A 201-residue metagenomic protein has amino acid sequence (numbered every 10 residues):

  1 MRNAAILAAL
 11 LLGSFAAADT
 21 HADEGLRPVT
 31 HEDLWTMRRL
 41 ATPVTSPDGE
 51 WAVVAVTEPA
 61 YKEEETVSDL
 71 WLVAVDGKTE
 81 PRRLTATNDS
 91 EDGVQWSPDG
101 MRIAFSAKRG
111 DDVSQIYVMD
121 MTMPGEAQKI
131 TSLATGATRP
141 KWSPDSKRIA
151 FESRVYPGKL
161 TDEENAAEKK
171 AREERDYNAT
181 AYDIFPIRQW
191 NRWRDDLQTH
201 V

Functional and structural regions predicted by a protein language model:
A5-S14: Bacterial N-terminal signal peptides
A18-R39, E65, L72-S90, V118-T138 (+1 more regions): Multi-bladed beta-propeller domains
E32-S68, D195-D196: Beta-strand-rich domains and repeat architectures in extracellular enzymes and scaffolds, especially beta-propellers
S46, S97-D99, S143: Structural WD40 beta-propeller signal
G49-A52, G100-A104, S146-A150: Hydrophobic beta-strand positions that form the internal "hydrophobic ladder" of WD40/Gbeta-like beta-propeller blades
E58-K62, R109-D112, Y156-K159: Short glycine/acidic-enriched loop and turn motifs that connect beta-strands
V67-D69, R154-V201: Predominantly five- to eight-bladed beta-propeller fold
